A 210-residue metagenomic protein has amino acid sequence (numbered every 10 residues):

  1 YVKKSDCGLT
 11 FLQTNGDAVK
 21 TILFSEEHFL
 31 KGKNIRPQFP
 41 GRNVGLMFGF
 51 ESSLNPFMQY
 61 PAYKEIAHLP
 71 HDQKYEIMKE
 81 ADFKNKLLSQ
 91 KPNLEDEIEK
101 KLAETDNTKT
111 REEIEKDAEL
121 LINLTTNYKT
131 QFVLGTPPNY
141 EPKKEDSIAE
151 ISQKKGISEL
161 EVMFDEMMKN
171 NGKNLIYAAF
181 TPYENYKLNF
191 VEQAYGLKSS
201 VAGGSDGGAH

Functional and structural regions predicted by a protein language model:
V2-G208: Polyanionic/metal-chelating signatures
